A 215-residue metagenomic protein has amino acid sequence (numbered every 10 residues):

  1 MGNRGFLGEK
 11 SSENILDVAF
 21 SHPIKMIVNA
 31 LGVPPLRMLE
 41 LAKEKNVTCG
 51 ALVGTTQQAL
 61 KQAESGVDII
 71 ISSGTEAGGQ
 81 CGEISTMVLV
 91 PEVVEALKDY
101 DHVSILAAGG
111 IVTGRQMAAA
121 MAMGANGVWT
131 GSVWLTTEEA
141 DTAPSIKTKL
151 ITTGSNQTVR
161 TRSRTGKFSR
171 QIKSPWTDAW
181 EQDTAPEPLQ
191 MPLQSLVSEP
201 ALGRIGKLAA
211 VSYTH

Functional and structural regions predicted by a protein language model:
M1-D101: Active-site entrance/lid segments in N-terminal catalytic domains of soluble metabolic enzymes
G8, T214-H215: Intrinsically disordered, low-complexity regions enriched in small/polar residues
E83-L106, V112-Y213: Conserved active-site-proximal phosphate/metal-binding subdomains
